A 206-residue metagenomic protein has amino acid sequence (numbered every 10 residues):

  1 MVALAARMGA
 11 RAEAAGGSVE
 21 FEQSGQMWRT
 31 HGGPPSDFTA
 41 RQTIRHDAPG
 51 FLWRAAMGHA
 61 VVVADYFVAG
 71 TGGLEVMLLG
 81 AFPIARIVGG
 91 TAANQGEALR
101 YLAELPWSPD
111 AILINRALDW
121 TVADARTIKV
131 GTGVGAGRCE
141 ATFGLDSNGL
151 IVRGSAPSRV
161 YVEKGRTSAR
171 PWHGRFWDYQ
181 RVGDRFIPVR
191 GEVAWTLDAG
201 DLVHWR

Functional and structural regions predicted by a protein language model:
M1-R7, V189-V193: Short hydrophobic alpha-helical segments that form membrane-spanning helices or hydrophobic packing faces of helical
A6-F82: N-terminal mature ectodomain segment of secretory-pathway/periplasmic proteins
A12, R41-R45, D65, A117-A123 (+2 more regions): Short, exposed beta-strand/loop patches in secreted or surface proteins that constitute
A15-E22, H46-R54, A123-G131, V152-R153 (+1 more regions): Short, hydrophobic/aromatic-rich segments at coil-to-beta transitions
P35-D37, L113, A123, G135-R138 (+1 more regions): Short solvent-exposed loop/turn micro-motifs enriched in small/polar/acidic residues
A56-V61, L78-I84, P157-Y161, V193-D198: Short, solvent-exposed aromatic-acidic interface loops
V76-V134, T167: Flexible, processing/modification-adjacent segments and terminal tails in exported/periplasmic/extracellular proteins
K129-R206: Gly/Pro-enriched, hydrophobic low-complexity segments that function as extracytoplasmic propeptides/linkers
